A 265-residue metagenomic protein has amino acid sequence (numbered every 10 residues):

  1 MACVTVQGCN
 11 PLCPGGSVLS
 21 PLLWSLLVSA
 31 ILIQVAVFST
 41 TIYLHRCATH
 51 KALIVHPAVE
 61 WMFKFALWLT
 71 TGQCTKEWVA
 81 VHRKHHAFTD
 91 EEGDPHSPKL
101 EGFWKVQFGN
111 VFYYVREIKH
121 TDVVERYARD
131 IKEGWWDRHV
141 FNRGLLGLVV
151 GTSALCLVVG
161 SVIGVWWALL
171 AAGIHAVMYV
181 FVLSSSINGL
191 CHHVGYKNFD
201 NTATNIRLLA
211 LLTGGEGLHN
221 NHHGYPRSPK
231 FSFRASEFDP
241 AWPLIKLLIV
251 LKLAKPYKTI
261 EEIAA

Functional and structural regions predicted by a protein language model:
M1-S186, S228-A265: Non-catalytic, topology-defining segments of multipass membrane proteins
R46, G189, H193, H223: Catalytic glutamate of the conserved HExxH
A128-W135, N198-L218, H222-Y225: Active-site-proximal inter-transmembrane loops
H175-G214: Alpha-helical transmembrane anchor segments
V194, G215-E216, H222-H223, P229 (+2 more regions): Short leucine-rich amphipathic alpha-helical surface patches
